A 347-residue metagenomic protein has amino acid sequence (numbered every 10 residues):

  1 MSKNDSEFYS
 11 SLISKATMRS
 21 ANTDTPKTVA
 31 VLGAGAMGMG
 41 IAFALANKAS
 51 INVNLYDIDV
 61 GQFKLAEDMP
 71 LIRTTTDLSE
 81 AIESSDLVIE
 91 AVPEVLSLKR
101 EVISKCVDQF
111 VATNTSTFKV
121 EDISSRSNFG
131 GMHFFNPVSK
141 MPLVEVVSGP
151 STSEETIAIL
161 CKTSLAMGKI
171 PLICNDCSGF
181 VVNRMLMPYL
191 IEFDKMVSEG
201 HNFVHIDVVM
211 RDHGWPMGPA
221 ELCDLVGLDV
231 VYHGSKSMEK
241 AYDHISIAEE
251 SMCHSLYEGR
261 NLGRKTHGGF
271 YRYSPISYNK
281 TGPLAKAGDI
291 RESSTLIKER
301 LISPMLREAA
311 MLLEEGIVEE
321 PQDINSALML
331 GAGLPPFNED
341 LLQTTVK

Functional and structural regions predicted by a protein language model:
M1-K347: N-terminal glycine-rich phosphate-binding loop for ADP-containing cofactors
